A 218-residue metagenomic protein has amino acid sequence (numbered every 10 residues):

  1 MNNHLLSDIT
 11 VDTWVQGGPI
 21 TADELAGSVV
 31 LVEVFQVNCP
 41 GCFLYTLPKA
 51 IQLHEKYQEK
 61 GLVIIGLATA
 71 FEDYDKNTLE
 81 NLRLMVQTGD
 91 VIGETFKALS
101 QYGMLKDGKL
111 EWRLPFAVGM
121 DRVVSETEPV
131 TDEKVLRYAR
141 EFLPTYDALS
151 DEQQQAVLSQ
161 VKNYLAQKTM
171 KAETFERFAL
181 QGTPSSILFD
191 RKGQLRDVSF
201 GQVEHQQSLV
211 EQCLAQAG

Functional and structural regions predicted by a protein language model:
M1-D23, Q155-N163: N-terminal "domain-start" segment that seeds a small globular fold
H4, K60, L114, F178-Q181: Structured loop/turn residues at beta-strand edges in well-structured enzyme cores
S7, V29-V30, T183-S185: Short loop/turn microsegments at loop-to-beta-strand junctions
V15-G17, R122, K192: Solvent-exposed strand-loop boundary residues in beta-sheet-rich modules
I20-T46, A50, V63-L67: Short active-site neighborhood of thiol/selenol oxidoreductases, capturing the structured segment around
P40, D73, S125-T127, L195 (+1 more regions): Flexible, glycine-rich phosphate/dinucleotide-binding loops and adjacent beta-alpha linkers at cofactor/substrate
Y45-Y138: Structural microenvironment flanking redox-active thiols in thiol-disulfide oxidoreductases
R137-G218: Thiol-/selenol-based redox modules, centered on thioredoxin-like and closely related oxidoreductase domains
